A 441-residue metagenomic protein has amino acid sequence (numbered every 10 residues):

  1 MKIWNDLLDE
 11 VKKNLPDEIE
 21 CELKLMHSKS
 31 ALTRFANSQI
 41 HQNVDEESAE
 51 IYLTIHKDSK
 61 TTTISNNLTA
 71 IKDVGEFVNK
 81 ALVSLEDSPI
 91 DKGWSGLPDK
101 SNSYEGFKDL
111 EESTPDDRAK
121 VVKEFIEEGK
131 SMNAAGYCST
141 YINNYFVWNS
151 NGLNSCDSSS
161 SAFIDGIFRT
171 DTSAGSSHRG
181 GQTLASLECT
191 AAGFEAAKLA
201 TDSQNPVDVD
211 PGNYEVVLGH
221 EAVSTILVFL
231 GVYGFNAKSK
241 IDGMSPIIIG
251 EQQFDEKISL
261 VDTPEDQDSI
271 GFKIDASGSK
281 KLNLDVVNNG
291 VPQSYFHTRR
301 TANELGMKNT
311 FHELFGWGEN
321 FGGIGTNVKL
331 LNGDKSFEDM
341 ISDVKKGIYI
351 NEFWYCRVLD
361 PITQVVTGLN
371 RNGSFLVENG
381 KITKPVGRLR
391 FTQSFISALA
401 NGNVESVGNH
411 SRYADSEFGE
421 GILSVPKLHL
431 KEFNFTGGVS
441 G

Functional and structural regions predicted by a protein language model:
M1-G441: N-terminal small-residue-enriched
